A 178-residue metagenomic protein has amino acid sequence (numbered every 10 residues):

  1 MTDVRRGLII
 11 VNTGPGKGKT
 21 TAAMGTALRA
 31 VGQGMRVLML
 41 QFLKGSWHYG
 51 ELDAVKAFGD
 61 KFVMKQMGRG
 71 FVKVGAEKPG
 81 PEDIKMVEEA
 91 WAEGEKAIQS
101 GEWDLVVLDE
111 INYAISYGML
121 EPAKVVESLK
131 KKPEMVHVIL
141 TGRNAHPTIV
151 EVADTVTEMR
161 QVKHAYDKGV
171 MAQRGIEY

Functional and structural regions predicted by a protein language model:
M1-I9: Extreme N-terminal, non-catalytic leader segments that precede Walker-type/kinase nucleotide-binding cores
L8-Q99: Conserved P-loop
G25-T26, L52-V55, G80, L120-K124 (+2 more regions): Short, glycine/charged-enriched secondary-structure capping and boundary segments
R29, A54, S128, T148-I149: Hydrophobic/aromatic ligand-binding patch that stacks against planar heteroaromatic rings of cofactors or nucleotides
L43-S46, G70-F71, N112-Y113, N144-P147 (+1 more regions): Conserved nucleotide-binding/hydrolysis micro-motifs of P-loop NTPases
V74-H137: Phosphate-binding/switch loop-helix module in NTP-utilizing enzymes
V136-N144: Short, flexible loop segments at boundaries between secondary-structure elements
R143-Y178: Phosphate-binding/switch region of NTP-binding enzymes
